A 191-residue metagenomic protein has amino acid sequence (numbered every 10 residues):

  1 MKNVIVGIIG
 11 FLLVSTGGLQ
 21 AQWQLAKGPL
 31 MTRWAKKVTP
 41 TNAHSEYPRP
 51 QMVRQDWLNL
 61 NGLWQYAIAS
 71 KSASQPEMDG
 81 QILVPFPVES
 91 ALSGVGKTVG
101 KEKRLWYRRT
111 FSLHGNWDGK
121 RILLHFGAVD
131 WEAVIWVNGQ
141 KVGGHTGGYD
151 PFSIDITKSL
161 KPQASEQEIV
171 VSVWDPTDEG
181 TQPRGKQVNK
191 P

Functional and structural regions predicted by a protein language model:
M1-Q22: Bacterial Sec-dependent N-terminal signal peptides
Q22-W57: N-terminal pre-domain segments of enzymes
W34, Y47, I82-F86, L92: Short clusters of hydrophobic/aromatic residues that line enzyme substrate/ligand-binding pockets
P40-V53, L92-V95, G100, Y107-R109 (+1 more regions): N-terminal accessory segment at the very beginning of proteins
G62-P85: Predominantly extracellular/luminal regions of secreted and cell-surface proteins, especially disulfide-bonded
Q65-A69, K97-P191: Accessory beta-strand-rich segments of carbohydrate-active enzymes
D79-Q81, P85, E89, H114 (+1 more regions): Generic structural signal for alpha-helix starts
